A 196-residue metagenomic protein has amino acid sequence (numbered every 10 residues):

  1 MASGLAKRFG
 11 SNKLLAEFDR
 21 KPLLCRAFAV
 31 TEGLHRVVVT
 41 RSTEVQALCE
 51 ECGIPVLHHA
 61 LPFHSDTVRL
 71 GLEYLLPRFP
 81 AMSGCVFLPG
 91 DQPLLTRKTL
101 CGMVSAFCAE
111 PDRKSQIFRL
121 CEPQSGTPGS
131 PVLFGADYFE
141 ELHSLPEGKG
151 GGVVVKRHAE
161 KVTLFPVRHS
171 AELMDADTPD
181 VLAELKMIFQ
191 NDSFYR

Functional and structural regions predicted by a protein language model:
M1-T43: N-terminal glycine-rich phosphate-binding loop and ensuing alpha1 helix
E17, L94, L133, L164 (+1 more regions): Short aromatic/basic micro-patch
H35-V37, G84, K161: Residues at the starts of beta-strands that form the adenosine-phosphate
E44-E51: Acidic helix N-cap motif at the loop->helix transition within catalytic regions of sugar-transfer enzymes
G53-H64: Conserved donor nucleotide-binding strand/loop of the catalytic core
H64-E140: Conserved beta-loop-beta/alpha segment of the NTase-like Rossmann-fold superfamily that binds/positions NTPs
E140, S144-R196: Conserved alpha/beta core of the MobA/IspD/sugar-nucleotide pyrophosphorylase nucleotidyltransferase superfamily
